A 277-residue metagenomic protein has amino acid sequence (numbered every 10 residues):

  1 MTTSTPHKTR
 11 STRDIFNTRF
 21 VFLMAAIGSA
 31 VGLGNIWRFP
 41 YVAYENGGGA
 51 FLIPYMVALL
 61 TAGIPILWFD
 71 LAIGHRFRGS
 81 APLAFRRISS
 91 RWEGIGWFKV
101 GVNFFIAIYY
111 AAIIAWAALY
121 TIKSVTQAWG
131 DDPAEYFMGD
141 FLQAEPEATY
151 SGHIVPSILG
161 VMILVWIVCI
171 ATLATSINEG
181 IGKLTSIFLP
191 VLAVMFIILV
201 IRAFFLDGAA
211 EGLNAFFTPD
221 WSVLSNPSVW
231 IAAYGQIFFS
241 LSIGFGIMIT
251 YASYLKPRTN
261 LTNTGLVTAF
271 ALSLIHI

Functional and structural regions predicted by a protein language model:
M1-W37, I66-L71, H75-R87, G94-F98 (+1 more regions): Membrane-interface "cap" regions at the ends of multi-pass membrane proteins
T2-P6, S11, T185-L241: Helix-loop-helix hairpins and the membrane-proximal interhelical loops of multi-pass alpha-helical transport proteins
R10-R13, V42-N46, A81-F98, I113-A174 (+2 more regions): Inter-helical loop and helix-membrane interface segments of multi-pass membrane transporters/permeases
R13, P40-A43, I170-S176, A232 (+2 more regions): Helix-loop junctions at the membrane interface of multi-pass solute transporters
T18-A58, E211, I247-L255, T264-L266 (+1 more regions): Transmembrane helix-boundary motif of multi-pass solute transporters/channels
A43-F69, I95, S157: Extracellular loop-to-transmembrane helix junctions
A58-A62, V102-I108, I114-I122, V161-A174 (+1 more regions): Hydrophobic core segments of alpha-helical transmembrane domains in multi-pass membrane transport and ion-translocation
H276-I277: Conserved small/polar residues in nucleotide/adenosyl-binding loops
